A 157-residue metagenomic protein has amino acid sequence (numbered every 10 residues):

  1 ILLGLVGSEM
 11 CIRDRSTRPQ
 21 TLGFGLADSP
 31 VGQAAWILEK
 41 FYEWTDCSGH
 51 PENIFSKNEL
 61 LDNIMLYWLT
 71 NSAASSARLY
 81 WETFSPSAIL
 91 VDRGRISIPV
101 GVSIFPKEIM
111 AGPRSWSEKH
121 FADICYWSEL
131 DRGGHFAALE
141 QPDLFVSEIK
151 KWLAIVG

Functional and structural regions predicted by a protein language model:
I1-G7: Single conserved hydrophobic/aromatic residue that forms the stacking wall/gate of nucleotide- or nucleobase-binding
M10-C11: Active-site loops and adjacent core secondary-structure elements that bind or stabilize anionic groups
S16-G157: C-terminal subdomain of alpha/beta-hydrolase-fold enzymes, centered on the catalytic histidine and its supporting
